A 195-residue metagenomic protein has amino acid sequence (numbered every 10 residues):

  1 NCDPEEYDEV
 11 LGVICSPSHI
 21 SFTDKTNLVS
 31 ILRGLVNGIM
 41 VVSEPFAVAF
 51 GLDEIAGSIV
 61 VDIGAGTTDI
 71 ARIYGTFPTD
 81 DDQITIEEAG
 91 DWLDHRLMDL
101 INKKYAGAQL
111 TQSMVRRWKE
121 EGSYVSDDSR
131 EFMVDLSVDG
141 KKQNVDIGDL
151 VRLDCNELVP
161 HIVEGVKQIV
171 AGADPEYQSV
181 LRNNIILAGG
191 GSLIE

Functional and structural regions predicted by a protein language model:
N1-I63, I73-I185, S192-E195: Nucleotide/phosphate-binding catalytic cleft detector across ATP-hydrolyzing and phosphate-transferring enzymes
A65-T67: Short acidic, Gly/Ser-rich segments with clustered Asp/Glu that frequently serve as metal-coordination loops in enzyme
D69-A71: WD40 beta-propeller blade core
